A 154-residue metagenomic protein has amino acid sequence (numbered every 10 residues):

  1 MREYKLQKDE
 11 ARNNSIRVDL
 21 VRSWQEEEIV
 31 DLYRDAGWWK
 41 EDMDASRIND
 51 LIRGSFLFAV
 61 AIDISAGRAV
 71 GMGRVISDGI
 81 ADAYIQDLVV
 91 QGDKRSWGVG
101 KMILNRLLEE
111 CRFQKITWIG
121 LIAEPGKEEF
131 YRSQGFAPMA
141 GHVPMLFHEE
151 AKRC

Functional and structural regions predicted by a protein language model:
R2-A45, H142: Short amphipathic alpha-helix that is part of the acyltransferase structural core
E3, W118, I122, R132 (+1 more regions): Conserved catalytic-core motifs of GNAT/GCN5-like acyltransferases
V21, Q91, E124: Residue-level recognition of the GNAT/N-acetyltransferase active site
R47-S65, V70-V89: A conserved beta-strand-loop-helix scaffold within acyl/acetyltransferase catalytic domains
Q86, D93-R95, E110, W118 (+1 more regions): Acidic/histidine-enriched, beta-strand-rich ligand/metal-binding domains
K94, G98-I103: Conserved acetyl-CoA pyrophosphate-binding loop and the N-cap/start of the following alpha-helix in GNAT-like
L104, E109-A123: Conserved GNAT acetyl-CoA-binding A-motif
